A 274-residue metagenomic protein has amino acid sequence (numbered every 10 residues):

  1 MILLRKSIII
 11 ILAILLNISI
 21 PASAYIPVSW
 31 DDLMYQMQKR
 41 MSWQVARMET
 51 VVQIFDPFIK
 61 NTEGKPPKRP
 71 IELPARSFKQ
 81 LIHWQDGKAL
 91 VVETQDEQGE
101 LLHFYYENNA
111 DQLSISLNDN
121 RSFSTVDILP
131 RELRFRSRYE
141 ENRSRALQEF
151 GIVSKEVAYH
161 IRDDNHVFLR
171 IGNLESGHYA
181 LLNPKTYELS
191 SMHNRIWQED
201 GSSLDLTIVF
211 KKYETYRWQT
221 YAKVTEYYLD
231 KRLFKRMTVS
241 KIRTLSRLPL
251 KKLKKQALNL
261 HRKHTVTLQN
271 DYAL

Functional and structural regions predicted by a protein language model:
M1-I9: Bacterial N-terminal signal peptides that target proteins for export
I9-S19: Bacterial N-terminal signal peptides
I20-A24: Sec/Tat signal peptide C-region and signal peptidase I cleavage site
Y25-L33, S42, N108-Y179, E199-S202 (+1 more regions): Flexible, processing/modification-adjacent segments and terminal tails in exported/periplasmic/extracellular proteins
Y25-N120, G151-A158: N-terminal mature ectodomain segment of secretory-pathway/periplasmic proteins
F58-P66, G87-L90, R136-R145, K185-W197: Short, basic/low-complexity N-terminal boundary segments at the transition from targeting/disordered tails
E63-G64, F104-N108, R121-E132, L182-N183 (+2 more regions): Short amphipathic beta-strand/extended segments with alternating polar/hydrophobic composition
G99, R162-Q256: Gly/Pro-enriched, hydrophobic low-complexity segments that function as extracytoplasmic propeptides/linkers
